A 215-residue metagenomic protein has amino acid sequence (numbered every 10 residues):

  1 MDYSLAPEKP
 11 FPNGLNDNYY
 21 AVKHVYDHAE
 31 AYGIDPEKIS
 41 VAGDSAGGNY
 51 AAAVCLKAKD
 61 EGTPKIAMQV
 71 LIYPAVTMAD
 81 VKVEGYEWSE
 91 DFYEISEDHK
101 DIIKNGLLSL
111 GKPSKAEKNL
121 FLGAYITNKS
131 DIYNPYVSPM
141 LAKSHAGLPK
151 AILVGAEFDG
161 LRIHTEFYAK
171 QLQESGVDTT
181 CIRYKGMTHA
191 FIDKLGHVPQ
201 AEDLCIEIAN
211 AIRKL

Functional and structural regions predicted by a protein language model:
M1-L215: Alpha/beta-hydrolase superfamily serine-hydrolase fold, recognizing
